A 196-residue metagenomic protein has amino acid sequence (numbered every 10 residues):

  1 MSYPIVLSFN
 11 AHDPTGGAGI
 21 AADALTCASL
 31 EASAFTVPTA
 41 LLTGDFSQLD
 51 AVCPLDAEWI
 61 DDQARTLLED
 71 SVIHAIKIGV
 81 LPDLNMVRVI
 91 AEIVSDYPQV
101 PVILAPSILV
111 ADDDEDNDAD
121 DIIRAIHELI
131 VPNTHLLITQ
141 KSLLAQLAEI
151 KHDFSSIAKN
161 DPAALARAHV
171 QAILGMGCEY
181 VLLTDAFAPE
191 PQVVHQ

Functional and structural regions predicted by a protein language model:
M1-Y3, G19, Q192-Q196: Acidic-glycine-rich active-site phosphate/pyrophosphate-binding loop
S2-S8, A24-D116: Conserved N-terminal subdomain of the carbohydrate kinase-like
S8-A21: N-terminal beta1-alpha1 ligand-phosphate binding loop
H12, L81-D83, S107-V110, S142-L144 (+1 more regions): Short glycine-rich anion-binding loops that position phosphate/pyrophosphate groups of nucleotides and phosphorylated
T15-A18, D45-W59, D114-D120, I126 (+2 more regions): Active-site-adjacent loop and "lid" segments of alpha/beta metabolic enzymes
A119-Q196: Conserved phosphate/ATP/ADP-binding segment of small-molecule kinases
